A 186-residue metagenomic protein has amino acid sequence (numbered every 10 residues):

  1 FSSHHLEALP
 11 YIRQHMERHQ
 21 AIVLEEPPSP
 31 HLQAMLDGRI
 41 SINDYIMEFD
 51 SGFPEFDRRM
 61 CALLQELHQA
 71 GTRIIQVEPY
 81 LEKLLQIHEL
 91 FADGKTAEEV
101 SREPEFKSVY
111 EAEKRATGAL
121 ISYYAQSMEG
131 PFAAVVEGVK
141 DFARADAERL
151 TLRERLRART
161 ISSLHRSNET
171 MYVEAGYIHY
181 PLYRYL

Functional and structural regions predicted by a protein language model:
F1-L186: Compositional signal for N-terminal targeting/processing segments
